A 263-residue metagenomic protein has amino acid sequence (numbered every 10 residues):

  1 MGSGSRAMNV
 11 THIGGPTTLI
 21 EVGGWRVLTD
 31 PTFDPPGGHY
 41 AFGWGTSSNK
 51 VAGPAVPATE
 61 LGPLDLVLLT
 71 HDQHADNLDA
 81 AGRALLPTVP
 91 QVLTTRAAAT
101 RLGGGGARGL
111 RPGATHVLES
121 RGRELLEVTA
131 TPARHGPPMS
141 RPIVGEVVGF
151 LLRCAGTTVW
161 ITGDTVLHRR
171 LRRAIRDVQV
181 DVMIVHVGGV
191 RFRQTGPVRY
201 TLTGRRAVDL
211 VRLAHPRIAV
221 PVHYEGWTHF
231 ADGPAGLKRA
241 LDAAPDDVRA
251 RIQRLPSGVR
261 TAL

Functional and structural regions predicted by a protein language model:
M1-V51, A235-G236, A240, D247-A250 (+1 more regions): Zn-dependent metallo-beta-lactamase
G2-G4, W25-L69, A80-A84, P138-M139 (+1 more regions): Pre-active-site segment of Zn-dependent metallo-hydrolases
G2-R6, V89, L93-T157, R239-L263: Metallo-beta-lactamase
I13-G23, L118-D181, V198-L202: Catalytic core of the metallo-beta-lactamase
W25-V27, D65-L66, Q91, L126 (+3 more regions): Structural motif
P31-F33, H71-D72, A97, A133-R134 (+3 more regions): Active-site metal-binding loops of divalent metal-dependent hydrolases
L64-A75, A219: Metallo-beta-lactamase
A97-T100, V166-V259: Cap/insert and terminal regions of metallo-dependent hydrolase folds
